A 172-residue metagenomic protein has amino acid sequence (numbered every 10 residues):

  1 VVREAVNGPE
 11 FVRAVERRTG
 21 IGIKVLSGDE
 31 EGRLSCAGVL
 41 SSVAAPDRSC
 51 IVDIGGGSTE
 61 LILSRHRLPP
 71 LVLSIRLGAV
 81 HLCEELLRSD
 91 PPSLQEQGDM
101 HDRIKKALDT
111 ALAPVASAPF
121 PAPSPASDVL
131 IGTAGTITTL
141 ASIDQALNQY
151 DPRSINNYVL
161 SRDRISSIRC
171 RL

Functional and structural regions predicted by a protein language model:
V1-R48, L63-L172: Helical "lid/coupling" subdomains associated with nucleotide-phosphate turnover
R48-S58, I62: A generic, well-ordered mixed alpha/beta core segment in the N-terminal half of proteins
